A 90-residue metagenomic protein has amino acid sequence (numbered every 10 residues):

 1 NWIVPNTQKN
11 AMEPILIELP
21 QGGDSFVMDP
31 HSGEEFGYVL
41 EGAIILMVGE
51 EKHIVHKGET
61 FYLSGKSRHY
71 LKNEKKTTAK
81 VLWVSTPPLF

Functional and structural regions predicted by a protein language model:
N1-V27, W83-S85, L89: A short glycine-rich, His/Asp/Glu-containing loop-to-beta-strand
I3, G49-G65: Short acidic-glycine-tyrosine-enriched beta hairpin
Q8, Y38, A43-I44, T60 (+1 more regions): C-terminal regulatory/oligomerization modules of transcriptional regulators
E18-P20, D29-L46: Short, conserved beta-strand element in jelly-roll/cupin
S25-H31, K72-E74: Short histidine-centered beta-strand/loop micro-motifs that create catalytic or ligand/metal-coordination sites
F36, A43-I45, K52, R68 (+1 more regions): Structural motif
H56-K57, G65-F90: Ligand-binding loop in jelly-roll beta-barrel domains
